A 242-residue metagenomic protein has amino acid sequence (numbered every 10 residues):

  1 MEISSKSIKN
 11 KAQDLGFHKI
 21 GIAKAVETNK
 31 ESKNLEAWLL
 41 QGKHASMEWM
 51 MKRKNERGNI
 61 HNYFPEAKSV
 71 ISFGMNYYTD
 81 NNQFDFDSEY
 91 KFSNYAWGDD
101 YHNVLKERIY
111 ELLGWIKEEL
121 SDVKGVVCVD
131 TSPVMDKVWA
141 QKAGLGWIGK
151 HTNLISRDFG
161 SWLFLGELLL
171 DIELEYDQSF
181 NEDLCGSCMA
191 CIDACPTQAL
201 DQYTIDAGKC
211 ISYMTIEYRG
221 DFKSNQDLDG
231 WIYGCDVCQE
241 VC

Functional and structural regions predicted by a protein language model:
M1-L184, D221: Auxiliary alpha/beta "docking" domains used to position bulky ligands
E27, A190-S212, W231-C242: Iron-sulfur cluster-binding cysteine motifs and their immediate structural context in ferredoxin-like electron-transfer
L35-L39, C210, L228: Generic structural signal of hydrophobic/aromatic residues within well-ordered alpha-helices of folded domains
D171-L174, G208-E217: A short, charged helix-loop
T197, I216-R219: Conserved helix-loop functional segments at active or binding sites
Y218-Y233: Short Fe-S-cluster ligation motifs
